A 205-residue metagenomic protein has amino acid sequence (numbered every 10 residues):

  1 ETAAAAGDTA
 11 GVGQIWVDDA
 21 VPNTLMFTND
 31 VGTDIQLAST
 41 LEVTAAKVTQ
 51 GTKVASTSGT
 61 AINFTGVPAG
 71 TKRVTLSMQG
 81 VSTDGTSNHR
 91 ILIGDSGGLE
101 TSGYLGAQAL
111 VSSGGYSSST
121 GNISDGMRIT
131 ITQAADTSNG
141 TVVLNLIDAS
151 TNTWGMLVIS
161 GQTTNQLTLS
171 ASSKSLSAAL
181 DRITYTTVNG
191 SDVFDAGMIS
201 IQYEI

Functional and structural regions predicted by a protein language model:
E1-A4, D30, Q79: Beta-strand repeat scaffolds of extracellular/surface proteins
E1-A4, D8, Q36, V43-T44 (+1 more regions): N-terminal cationic amphipathic segment used for targeting or macromolecule association
E1-V17, P22: Extracellular/surface-exposed low-complexity repeats and stalk/linker segments enriched in Gly/Pro and small polar
A5-G7, N23-L25, T33-I35, A61-I62 (+2 more regions): Residues in flexible loops and secondary-structure boundaries
Q14, T40-I205: Surface-exposed molecular-recognition determinants
V17-E42: Short, surface-exposed terminal/edge motifs of secreted or surface/virion proteins that either
